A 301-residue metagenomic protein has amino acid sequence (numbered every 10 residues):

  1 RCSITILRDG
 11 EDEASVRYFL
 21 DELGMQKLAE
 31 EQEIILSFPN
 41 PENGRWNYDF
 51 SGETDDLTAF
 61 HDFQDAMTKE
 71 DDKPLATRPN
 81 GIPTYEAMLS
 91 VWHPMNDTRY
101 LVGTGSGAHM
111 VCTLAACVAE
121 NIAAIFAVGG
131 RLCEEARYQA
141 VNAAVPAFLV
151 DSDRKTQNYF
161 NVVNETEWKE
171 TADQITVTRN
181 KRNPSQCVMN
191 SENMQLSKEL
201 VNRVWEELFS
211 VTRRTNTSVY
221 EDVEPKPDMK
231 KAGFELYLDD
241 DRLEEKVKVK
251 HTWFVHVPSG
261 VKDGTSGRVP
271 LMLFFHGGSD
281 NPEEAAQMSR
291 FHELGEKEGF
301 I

Functional and structural regions predicted by a protein language model:
R1-I4, R17-L23, E31, S51-G52 (+7 more regions): A domain-start/cap signature at the N-terminus of enzymes
C2-D97, L271-I301: Serine-hydrolase catalytic machinery in alpha/beta-hydrolase-like enzymes
L7-R8, V102, V150, H256 (+1 more regions): Short hydrophobic segments within beta-strands
F19-Q26, G130-A140, T171-T176, A285-H292: Alpha-helical scaffolding within the catalytic cores of extracellular/periplasmic polymer-degrading hydrolases
F126-E134, D151-R154, F300: Active-site nucleophile loop of the alpha/beta-hydrolase fold
A143-V145, F300: A short helix->loop->beta-strand "cap" motif at the edges of active sites that frequently abuts
V145, L149-P184: Active-site-adjacent alpha-helix of alpha/beta-hydrolase-fold enzymes
